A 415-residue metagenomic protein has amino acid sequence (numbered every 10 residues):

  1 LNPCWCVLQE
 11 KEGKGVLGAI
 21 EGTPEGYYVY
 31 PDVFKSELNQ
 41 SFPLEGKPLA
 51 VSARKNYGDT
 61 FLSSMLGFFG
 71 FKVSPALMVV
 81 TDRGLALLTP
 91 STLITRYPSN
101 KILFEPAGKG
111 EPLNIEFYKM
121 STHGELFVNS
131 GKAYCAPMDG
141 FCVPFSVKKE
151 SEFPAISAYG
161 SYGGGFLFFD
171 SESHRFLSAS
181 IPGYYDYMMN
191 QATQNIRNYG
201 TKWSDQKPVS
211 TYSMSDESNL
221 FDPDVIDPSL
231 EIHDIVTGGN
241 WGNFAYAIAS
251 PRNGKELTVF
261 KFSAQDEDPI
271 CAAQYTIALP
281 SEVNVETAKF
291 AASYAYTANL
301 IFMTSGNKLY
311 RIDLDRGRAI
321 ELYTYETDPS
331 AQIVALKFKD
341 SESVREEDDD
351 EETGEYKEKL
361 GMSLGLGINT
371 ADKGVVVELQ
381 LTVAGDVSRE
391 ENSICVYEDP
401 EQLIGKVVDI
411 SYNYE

Functional and structural regions predicted by a protein language model:
L1-N2: Beta-strand-enriched, solvent-exposed domains that form extended recognition/catalytic surfaces
W5, L77, E125, A245 (+2 more regions): Hydrophobic beta-strand positions that form the internal "hydrophobic ladder" of WD40/Gbeta-like beta-propeller blades
Q9-Y57, L77-I102: Beta-propeller domains
E21-E25, S91-T92, M138-G140, F262-D266 (+2 more regions): Short loop/turn segments that connect beta-strands within beta-propeller blades
P43-L49, S213-I232, P280-T287, T327-E347 (+1 more regions): Repeat-based blade/solenoid architectures
T89-S305: Acidic, serine/threonine- and glycine-rich low-complexity intrinsically disordered segments that serve as flexible
E282-K373: Loop/turn-rich, solvent-exposed surfaces of beta-rich toroidal or solenoidal domains
L336, S341, E347-E415: Blade-level signature of beta-propeller repeat domains, shared across WD40, Kelch, NHL, RCC1 and BNR/Asp-box propellers
